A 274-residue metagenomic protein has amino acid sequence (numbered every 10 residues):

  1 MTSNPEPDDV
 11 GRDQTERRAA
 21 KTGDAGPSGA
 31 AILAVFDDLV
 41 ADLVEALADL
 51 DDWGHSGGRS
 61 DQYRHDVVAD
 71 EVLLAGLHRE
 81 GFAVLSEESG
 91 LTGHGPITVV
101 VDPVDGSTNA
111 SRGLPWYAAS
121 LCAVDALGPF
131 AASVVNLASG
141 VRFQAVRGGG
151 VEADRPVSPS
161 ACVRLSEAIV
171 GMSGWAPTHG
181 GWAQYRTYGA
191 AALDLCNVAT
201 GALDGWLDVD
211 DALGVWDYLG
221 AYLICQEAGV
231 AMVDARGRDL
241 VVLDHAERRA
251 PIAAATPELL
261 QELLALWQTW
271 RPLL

Functional and structural regions predicted by a protein language model:
M1-V104, P272-L274: N-terminal subdomain of lithium-sensitive/metallo-dependent phosphomonoesterases centered on the IMPase/IPPase/PAP
D66, G106-S107, V198, C225: Buried hydrophobic positions in well-ordered alpha/beta secondary-structure cores of metabolic enzymes
L74, Q144, G150-A153: Acidic, Mg2+-coordinating active-site environments of NTP-dependent enzymes
A83-E88, V101, A110, R186-G189 (+1 more regions): General beta-strand structural signal in soluble alpha/beta enzymes
G95-R147: DPxDG-like acidic metal-binding loop motif
L127, G140, D154-R155, G237: Detector for glycine-centered tight turns/loop "hinges" at secondary-structure junctions
G128, G150-E152, L259-E262: Short helix-loop capping/hinge motifs at secondary-structure junctions, enriched in acidic/polar residues
S158-L274: An extended, acidic
